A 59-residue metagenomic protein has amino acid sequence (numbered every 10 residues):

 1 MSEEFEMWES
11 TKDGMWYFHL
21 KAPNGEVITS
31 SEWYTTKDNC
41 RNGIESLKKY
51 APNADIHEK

Functional and structural regions predicted by a protein language model:
M1-K21, T29-S30, S46-K49, D55-E58: Short N-terminal "domain-start" leader segments that mark the transition from disordered tails or signal peptides into
E26-K37: A short, exposed loop/beta-hairpin motif centered on an aromatic-Gly-Thr core
N39-I44: Interaction-mediating elements
